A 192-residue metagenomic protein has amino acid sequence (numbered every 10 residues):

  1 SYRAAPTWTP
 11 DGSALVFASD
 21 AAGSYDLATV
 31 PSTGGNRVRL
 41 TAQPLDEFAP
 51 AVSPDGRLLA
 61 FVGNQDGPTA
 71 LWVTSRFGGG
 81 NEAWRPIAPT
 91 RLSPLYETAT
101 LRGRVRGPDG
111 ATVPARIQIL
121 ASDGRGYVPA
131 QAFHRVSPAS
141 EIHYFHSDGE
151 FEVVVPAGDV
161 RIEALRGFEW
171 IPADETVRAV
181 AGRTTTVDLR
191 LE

Functional and structural regions predicted by a protein language model:
S1-A4, T29-D46, S75-L95: Multi-bladed beta-propeller domains
P10-D11, P54-D55: Residue-level detector of Asp-centered blade-edge/turn motifs that repeat once per structural unit in beta-propeller
A14-A18, L58-V62: Residue position within the beta-strands of beta-propeller blades
W84-P94, T176-E192: Extracellular beta-sheet/turn segments enriched in Thr/Pro/Gly and aliphatic residues
A99-G107, I117-I119, V160, L189: A short, amphipathic beta-strand motif
P108-R135: Short, ordered, surface-exposed loop/turn motifs in non-cytosolic proteins
I117, H143, A157-F168: A short, solvent-exposed beta-strand micro-motif common in secreted/extracellular proteins
F145-H146, E150-V155, G167-T186: Structured interaction patches on ligand/partner-binding surfaces of diverse proteins
